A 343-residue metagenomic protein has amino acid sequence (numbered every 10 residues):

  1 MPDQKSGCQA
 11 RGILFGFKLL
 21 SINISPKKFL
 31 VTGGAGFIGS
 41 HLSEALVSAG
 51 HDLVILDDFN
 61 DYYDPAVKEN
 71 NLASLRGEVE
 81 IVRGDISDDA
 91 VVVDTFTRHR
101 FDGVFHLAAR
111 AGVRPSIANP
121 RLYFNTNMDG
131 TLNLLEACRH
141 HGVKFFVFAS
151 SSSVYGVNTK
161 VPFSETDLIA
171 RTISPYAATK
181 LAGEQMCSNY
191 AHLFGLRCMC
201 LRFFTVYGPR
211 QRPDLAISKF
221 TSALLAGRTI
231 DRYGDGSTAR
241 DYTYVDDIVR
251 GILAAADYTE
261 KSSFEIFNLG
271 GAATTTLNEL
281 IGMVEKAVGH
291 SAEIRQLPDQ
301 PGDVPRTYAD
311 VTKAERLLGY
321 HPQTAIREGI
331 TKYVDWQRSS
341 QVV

Functional and structural regions predicted by a protein language model:
A10-V206, A256, Y320: N-terminal Rossmann-like NAD(P)+-binding domain of SDR-like oxidoreductases, especially those catalyzing
S21, A45-S48, G84, L224-V343: C-terminal substrate-binding subdomain of Rossmann-fold SDR/epimerase-dehydratase oxidoreductases
V91, L122, D129, L168 (+5 more regions): Residue-level recognition of oxygen-bearing side chains
V161-P162, P213-T221: A glycine/serine/threonine-rich, flexible loop-to-helix segment that serves as the NAD(P) cofactor-binding "lid"
A182, M186, Y190, F220 (+2 more regions): Hydrophobic alpha-helix immediately C-terminal to the catalytic Tyr-X-X-X-Lys motif of short-chain
